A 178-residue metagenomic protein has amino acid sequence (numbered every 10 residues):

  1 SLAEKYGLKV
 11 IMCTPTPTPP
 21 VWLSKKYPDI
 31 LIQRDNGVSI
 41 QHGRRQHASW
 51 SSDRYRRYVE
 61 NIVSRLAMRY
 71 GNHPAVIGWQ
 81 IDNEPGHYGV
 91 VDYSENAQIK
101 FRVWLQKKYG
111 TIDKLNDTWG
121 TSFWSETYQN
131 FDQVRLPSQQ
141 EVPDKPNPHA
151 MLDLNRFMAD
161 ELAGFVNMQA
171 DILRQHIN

Functional and structural regions predicted by a protein language model:
L2-N36, G78, D82-N83: Glycine-rich, aromatic-flanked loop segments that form ligand/cofactor-binding clefts across common enzyme folds
S24, D35-N178: Polysaccharide-binding and catalytic clefts of secreted carbohydrate-active enzymes
